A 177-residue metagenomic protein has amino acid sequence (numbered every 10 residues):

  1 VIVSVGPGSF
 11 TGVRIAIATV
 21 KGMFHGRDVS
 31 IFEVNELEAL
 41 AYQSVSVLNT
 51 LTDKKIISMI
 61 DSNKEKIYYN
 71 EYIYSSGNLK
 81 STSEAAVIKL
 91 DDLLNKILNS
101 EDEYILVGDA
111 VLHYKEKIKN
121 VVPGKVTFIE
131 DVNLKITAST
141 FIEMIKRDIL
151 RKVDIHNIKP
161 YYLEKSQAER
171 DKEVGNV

Functional and structural regions predicted by a protein language model:
S4-E36: DPxDG-like acidic metal-binding loop motif
G6-S9, V13, R27, I56 (+3 more regions): Glycine-rich, flexible loop/turn motifs
R14-I15, K117, T140: Generic recognition of short, well-ordered alpha-helical segments
G26, Q43-V47, M144-D148: Active-site catalytic microenvironments for nucleophilic, acid-base chemistry
S30-L134: Surface "functional belts" at beta-alpha junctions
I129-V177: Acyltransferase
